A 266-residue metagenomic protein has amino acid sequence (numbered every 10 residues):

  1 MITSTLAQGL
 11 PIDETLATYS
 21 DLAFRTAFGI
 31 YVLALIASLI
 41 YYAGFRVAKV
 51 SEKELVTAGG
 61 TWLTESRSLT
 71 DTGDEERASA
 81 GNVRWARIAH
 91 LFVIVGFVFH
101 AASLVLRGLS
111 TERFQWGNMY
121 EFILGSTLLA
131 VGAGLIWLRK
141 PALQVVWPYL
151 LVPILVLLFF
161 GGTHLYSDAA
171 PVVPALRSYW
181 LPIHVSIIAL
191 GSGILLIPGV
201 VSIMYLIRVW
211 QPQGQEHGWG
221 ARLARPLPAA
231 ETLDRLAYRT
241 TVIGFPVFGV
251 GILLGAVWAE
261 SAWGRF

Functional and structural regions predicted by a protein language model:
M1-G264: Polytopic transmembrane helical bundles with strong interfacial aromatic enrichment
